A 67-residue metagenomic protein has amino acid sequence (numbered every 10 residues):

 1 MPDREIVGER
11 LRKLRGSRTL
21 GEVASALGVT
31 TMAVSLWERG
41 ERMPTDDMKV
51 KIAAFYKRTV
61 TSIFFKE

Functional and structural regions predicted by a protein language model:
M1-S17, F65: A short, Lys/Arg-rich alpha-helix, primarily the initiator
R12, G21, V50: Active-site phosphate/pyrophosphate- and oxyanion-stabilizing loops and adjacent acidic/basic residues in soluble
L14, D46-D47: Short, Lys/Arg-enriched C-terminal cap helix and immediately downstream tail that follows
S17-L36: Short alpha-helical DNA-recognition segment
T31-S35, R42, T61: Key DNA-contact positions within bacterial/archaeal DNA-binding proteins
W37, K66: Residues in the recognition helix of alpha-helical DNA-binding motifs
D47-S62: DNA major-groove recognition helix of helix-turn-helix/homeodomain DNA-binding modules
